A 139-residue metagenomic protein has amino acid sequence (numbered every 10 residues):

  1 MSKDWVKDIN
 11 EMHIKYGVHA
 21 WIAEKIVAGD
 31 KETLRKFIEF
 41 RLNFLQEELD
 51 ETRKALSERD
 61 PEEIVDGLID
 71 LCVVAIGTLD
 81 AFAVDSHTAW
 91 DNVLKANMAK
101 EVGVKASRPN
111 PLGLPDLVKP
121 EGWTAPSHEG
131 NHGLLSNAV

Functional and structural regions predicted by a protein language model:
M1-L68, C72-V139: Flexible "arm" and connector segments at domain edges
